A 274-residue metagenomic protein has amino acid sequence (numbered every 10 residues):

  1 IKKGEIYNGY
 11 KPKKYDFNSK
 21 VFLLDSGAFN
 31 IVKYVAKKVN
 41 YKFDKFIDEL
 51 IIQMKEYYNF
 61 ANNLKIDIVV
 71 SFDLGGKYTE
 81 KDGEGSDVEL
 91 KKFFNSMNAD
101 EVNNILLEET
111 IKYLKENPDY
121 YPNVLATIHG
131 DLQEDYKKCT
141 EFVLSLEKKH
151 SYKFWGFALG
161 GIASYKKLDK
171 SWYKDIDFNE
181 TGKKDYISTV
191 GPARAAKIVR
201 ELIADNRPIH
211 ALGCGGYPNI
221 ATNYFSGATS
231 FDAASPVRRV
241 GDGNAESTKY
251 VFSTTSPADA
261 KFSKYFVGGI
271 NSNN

Functional and structural regions predicted by a protein language model:
I1-D119: Non-catalytic, usually N-terminal nucleic-acid engagement modules in DNA/RNA processing proteins
P122-N274: Glycine-rich phosphate/ribose-binding loops and adjacent secondary-structure elements that form binding surfaces
